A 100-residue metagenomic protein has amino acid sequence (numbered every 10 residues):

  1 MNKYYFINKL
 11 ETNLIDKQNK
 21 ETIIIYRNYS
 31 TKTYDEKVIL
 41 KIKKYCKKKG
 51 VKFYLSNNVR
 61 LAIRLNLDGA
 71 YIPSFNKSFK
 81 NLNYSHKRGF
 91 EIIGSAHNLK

Functional and structural regions predicted by a protein language model:
M1-K77, S85-H97: Conserved N-terminal beta1-alpha1 strand-loop-helix module at the mouth
K100: Active-site/ligand-binding-proximal alpha/beta "capping" segment
